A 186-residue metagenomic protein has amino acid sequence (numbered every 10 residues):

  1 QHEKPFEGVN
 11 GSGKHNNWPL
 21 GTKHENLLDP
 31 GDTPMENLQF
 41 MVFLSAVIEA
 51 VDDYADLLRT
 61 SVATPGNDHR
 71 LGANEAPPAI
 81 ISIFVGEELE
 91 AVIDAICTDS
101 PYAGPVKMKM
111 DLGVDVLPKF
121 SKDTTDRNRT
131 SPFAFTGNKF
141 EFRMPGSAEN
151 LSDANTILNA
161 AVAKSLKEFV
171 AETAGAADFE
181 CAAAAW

Functional and structural regions predicted by a protein language model:
Q1-W186: Active-site capping/gating regions of soluble enzymes
